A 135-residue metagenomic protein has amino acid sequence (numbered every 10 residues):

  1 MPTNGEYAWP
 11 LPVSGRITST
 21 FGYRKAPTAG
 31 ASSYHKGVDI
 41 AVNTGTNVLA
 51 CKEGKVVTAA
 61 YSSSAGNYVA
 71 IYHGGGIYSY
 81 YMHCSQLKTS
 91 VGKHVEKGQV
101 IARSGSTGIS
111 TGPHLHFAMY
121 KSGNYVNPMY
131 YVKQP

Functional and structural regions predicted by a protein language model:
M1-G5: Alpha-helical oligomerization segments with coiled-coil/rod-like character
E6-P135: Catalytic cores of peptidoglycan-degrading enzymes
